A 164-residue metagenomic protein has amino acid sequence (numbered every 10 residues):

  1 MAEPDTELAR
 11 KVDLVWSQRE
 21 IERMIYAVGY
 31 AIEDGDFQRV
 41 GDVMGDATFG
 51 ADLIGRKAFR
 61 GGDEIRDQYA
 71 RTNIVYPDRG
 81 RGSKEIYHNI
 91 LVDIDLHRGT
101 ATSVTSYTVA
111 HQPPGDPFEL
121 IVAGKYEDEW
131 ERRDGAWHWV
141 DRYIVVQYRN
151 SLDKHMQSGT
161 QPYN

Functional and structural regions predicted by a protein language model:
M1-Y30, D34-V43: Short, low-complexity N-terminal intrinsically disordered segments enriched in polar/charged residues
A2-A9, V75-N164: A beta-strand edge to alpha-helix "cap/lid" segment located at domain peripheries
W16, K57-R60, F118: A structural signal for alpha-helical segments
A27-Y30, G55, D116, L120: Short, charged/polar micro-motifs that form catalytic or ligand-binding hotspots
F37-Y107: A solvent-exposed, acidic/Ser-Thr-rich amphipathic alpha-helical stretch
